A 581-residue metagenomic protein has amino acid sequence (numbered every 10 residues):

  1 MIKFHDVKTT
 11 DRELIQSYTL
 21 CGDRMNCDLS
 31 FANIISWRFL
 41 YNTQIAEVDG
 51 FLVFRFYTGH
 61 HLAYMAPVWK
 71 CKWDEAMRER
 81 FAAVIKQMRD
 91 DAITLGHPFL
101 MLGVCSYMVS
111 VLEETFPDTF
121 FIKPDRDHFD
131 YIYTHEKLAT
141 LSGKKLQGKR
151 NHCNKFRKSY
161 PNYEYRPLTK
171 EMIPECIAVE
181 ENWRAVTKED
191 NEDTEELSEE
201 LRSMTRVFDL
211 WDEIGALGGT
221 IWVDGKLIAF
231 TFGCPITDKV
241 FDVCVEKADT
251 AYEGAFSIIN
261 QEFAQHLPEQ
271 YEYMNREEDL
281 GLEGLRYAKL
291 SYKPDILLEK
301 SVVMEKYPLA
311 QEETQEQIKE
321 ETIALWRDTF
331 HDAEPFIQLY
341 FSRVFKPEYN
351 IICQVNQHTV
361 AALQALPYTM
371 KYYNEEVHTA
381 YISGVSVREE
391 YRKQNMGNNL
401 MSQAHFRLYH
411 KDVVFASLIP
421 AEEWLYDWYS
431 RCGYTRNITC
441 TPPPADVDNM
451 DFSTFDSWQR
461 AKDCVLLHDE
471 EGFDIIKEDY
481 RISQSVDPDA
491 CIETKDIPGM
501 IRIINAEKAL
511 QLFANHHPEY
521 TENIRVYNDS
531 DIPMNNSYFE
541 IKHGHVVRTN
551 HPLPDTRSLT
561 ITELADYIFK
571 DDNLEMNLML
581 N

Functional and structural regions predicted by a protein language model:
M1-F51, G433-N523: Amide-forming acyltransferase catalytic core, primarily the GNAT-like/NAT-type and related acyltransferase folds
L29-L112, W222-T250, A310-E390, T441 (+4 more regions): Conserved donor-binding loop and adjoining core beta-sheet/short helix segment in diverse acyl/aminoacyl transferases
R80-V84, A251-E262, Y391-Q403: Conserved acetyl-CoA pyrophosphate-binding loop and the N-cap/start of the following alpha-helix in GNAT-like
I93-C105, E269-E277, M401, L408-A421: Conserved GNAT acetyl-CoA-binding A-motif
M108-I122, L280-L297, D412-F415, A421-T439: Conserved active-site alpha-helix within GNAT-family acetyltransferase domains
F116-E195, R431-R460, E493-I497, I501-I504: Acyltransferase donor/substrate-recognition loop-hinge adjacent to the catalytic core
E196, R202-E299: Accessory, usually C-terminal, subdomains that scaffold auxiliary metal cofactors
E493-N581: C-terminal functional modules
